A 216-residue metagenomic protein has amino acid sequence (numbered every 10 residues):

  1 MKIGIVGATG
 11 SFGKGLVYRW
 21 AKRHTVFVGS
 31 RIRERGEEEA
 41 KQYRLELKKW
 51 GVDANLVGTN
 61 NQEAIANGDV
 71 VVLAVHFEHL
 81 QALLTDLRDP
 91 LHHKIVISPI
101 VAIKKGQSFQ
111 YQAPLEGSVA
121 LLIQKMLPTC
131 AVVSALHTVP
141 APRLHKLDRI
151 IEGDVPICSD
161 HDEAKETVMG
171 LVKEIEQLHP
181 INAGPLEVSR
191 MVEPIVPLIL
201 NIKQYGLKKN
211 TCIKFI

Functional and structural regions predicted by a protein language model:
M1-E46, E174: NAD(P)+-binding Rossmann beta1-loop-alpha1 motif at the extreme N-terminus of oxidoreductases
V6, G153-I216: Active-site-lining helix/loop region of Rossmann-like oxidoreductase modules
Y18, T85, L121, G170: Active-site phosphate/pyrophosphate- and oxyanion-stabilizing loops and adjacent acidic/basic residues in soluble
H24, N67-D69, C130: Short, well-ordered alpha-helix to beta-strand connector turns
W50-I95, I100-G106: Rossmann-like NAD(P)-binding element
G58, A131-A135, P180-A183: General beta-strand structural signal in soluble alpha/beta enzymes
I100-P142, K146-L147: Rossmann-fold NAD(P)-binding glycine/threonine-rich loop
